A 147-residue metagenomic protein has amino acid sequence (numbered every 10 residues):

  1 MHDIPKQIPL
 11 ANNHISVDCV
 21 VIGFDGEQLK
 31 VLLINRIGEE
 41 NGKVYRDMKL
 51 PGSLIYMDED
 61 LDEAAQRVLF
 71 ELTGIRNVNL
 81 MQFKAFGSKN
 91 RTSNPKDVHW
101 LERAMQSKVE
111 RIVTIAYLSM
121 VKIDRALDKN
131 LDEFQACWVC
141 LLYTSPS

Functional and structural regions predicted by a protein language model:
I4-M48: N-terminal strand-loop-strand
P9, P51-E59, R103, S107: Short, charged/polar micro-motifs that form catalytic or ligand-binding hotspots
H14, N77, E110-T114: Short connector loops at helix/strand junctions that flank enzyme active sites, especially segments positioning acidic
L50-F86, Y117: The catalytic Nudix box helix
N90-L127: Active-site-adjacent beta-strand/loop module that shapes the phosphate/pyrophosphate-binding cleft
A126-Q135: Short, charged, solvent-exposed linker or helix-capping segments at domain edges/interfaces that act as flexible hinges
C140: Active-site cradle of extracellular carbohydrate-active enzymes
Y143-S147: Conserved small/polar residues in nucleotide/adenosyl-binding loops
